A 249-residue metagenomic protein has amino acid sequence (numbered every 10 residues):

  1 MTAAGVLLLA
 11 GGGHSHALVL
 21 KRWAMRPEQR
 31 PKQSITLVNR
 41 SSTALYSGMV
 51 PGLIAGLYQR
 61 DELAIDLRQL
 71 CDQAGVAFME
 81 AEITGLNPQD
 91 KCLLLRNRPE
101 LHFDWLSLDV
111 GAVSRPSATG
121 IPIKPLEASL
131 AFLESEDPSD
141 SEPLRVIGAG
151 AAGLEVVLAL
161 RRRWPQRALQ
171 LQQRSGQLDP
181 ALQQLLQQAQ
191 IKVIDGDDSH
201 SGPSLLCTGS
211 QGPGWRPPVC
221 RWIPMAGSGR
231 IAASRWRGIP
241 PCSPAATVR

Functional and structural regions predicted by a protein language model:
T2-A3, L7, Q73-P143, C207: FAD-binding core/adjacent interface of flavoenzyme oxidoreductases
T2-V76, E155-A181: Beta1-alpha1 glycine-rich phosphate/pyrophosphate-binding loop at the start of Rossmann-like nucleotide-binding domains
A10-G12, L108, I147-G148: Conserved N-terminal Rossmann-fold NAD(P)-binding element of oxidoreductases
I35, S107, P203-L205: Hydrophobic beta-strand scaffold positions of dinucleotide-using enzymes
M79-E82, N87, Q173, V193-D197: Short loop/edge segments at beta-strand edges and connector loops that shape dinucleotide/nucleotide cofactor-binding
I121-D140, S199-R249: FAD-site-proximal beta/loop scaffold in flavoenzymes
A131-R167: Rossmann-like NAD(P)H-binding beta-loop-alpha module
A168, P180-P217: Internal nucleotide-binding/catalytic subdomain
